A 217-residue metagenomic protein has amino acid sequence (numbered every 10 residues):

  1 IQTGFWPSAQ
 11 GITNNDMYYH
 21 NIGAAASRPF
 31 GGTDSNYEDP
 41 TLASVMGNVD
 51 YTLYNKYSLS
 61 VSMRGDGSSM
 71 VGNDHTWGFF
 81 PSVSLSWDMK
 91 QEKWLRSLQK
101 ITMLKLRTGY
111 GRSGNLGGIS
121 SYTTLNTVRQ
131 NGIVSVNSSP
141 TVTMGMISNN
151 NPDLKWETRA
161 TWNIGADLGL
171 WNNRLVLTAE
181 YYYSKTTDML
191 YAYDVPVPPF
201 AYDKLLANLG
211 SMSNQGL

Functional and structural regions predicted by a protein language model:
I1-L217: Extracellular/periplasmic, surface-exposed regions of secreted and cell-surface proteins
